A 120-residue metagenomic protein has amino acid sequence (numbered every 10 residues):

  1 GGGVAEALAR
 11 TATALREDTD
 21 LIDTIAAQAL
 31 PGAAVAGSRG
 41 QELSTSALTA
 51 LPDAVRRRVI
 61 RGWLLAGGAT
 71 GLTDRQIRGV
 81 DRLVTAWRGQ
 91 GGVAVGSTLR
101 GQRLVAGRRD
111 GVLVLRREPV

Functional and structural regions predicted by a protein language model:
G3-V120: AMP-forming adenylation/ATP pyrophosphatase catalytic core
